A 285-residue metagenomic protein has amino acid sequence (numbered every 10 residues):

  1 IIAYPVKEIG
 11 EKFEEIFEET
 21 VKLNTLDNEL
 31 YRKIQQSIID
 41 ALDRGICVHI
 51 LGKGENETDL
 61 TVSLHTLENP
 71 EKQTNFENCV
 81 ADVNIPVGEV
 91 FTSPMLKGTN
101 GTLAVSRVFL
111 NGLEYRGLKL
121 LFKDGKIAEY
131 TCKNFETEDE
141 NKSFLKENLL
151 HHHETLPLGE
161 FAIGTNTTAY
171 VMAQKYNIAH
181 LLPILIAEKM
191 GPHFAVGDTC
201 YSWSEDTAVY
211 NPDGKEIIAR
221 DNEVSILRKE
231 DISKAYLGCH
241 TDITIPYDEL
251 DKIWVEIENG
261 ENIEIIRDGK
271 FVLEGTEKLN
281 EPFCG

Functional and structural regions predicted by a protein language model:
I1-G98, K252, N259-G285: Active-site bordering "gate/hinge" segments that shape substrate access to catalytic or cofactor-binding pockets
V6, E55, L67, V108-N111 (+6 more regions): Short, glycine-/Ser/Thr-/acidic-enriched flexible segments
Q36-D40, V48-L51, V90-P94, R107-L110 (+4 more regions): A generic local secondary-structure boundary/capping motif
D43, N111-E114, E154, A187: Short solvent-exposed loop/turn micro-motifs enriched in small/polar/acidic residues
T92-H152: Long, well-ordered mid-to-C-terminal structural blocks that present hydrophobic/aromatic surfaces
G98-N100, Y115-G117, D124, L156-E160 (+3 more regions): Active-site lining segments that contact anionic ligands and/or coordinate catalytic metals
E129-E205, I232-S233, G238: Dual-mode signal for accessory low-complexity, basic/Gly-rich regions
D213-G285: Extended hydrophobic packing segments that form well-structured cores
